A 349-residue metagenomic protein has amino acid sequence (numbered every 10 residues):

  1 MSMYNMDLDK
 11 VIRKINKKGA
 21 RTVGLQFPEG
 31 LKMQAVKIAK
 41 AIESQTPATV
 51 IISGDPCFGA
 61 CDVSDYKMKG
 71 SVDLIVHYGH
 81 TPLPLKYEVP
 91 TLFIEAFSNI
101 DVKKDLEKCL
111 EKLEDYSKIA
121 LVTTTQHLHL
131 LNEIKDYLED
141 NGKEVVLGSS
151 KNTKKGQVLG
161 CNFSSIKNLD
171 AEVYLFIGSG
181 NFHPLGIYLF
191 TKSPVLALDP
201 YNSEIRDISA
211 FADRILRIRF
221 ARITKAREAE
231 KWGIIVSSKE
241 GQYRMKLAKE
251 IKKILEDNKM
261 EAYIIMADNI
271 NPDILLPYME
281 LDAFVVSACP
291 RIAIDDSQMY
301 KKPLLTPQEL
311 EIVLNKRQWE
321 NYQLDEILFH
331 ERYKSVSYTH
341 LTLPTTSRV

Functional and structural regions predicted by a protein language model:
S2-V11, Q34, I38-K40, S44-L74 (+4 more regions): Intrinsically disordered, low-complexity, Ser/Thr/Glu/Asp/Lys/Arg-enriched terminal regions and linkers of eukaryotic
L8, K17-A20, G24, G30-I38: Non-catalytic, solvent-exposed interaction/assembly segments
T22-P28, S53, H77, K118-T124 (+3 more regions): Short glycine-rich or small-residue beta-strand-to-loop segments that form or flank ligand, phosphate, metal/Fe-S
L74-I75, G79-E88, L169-G186, A229-G241 (+1 more regions): Extended, charge-rich low-complexity interaction segments
F182-E261, N269-L275: Redox- and metal-dependent alpha/beta enzyme cores, enriched for Fe-S-associated oxidoreductases and cofactor-handling
P200-F211, L305-E320: Short, flexible loop segments at boundaries between secondary-structure elements
L247, E256, M260-M299: A C-terminal functional module that forms or caps the active site or interfaces directly with catalytic machinery
T339-T345: Conserved small/polar residues in nucleotide/adenosyl-binding loops
